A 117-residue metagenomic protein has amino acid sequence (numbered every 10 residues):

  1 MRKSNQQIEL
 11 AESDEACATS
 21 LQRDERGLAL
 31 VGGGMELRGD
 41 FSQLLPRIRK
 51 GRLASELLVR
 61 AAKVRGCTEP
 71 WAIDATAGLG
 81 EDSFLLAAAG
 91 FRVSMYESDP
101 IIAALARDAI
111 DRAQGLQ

Functional and structural regions predicted by a protein language model:
M1-W71, A88, A109-R112: S-adenosyl-L-methionine
A54, L79-D82, I102, A106: Amphipathic alpha-helical interface surfaces
C67-G78, S94: Conserved class I S-adenosyl-L-methionine
L79-F91: Conserved SAM-binding loop of SAM-dependent methyltransferases across substrates and taxa, primarily the Class I
Y96-Q117: S-adenosyl-L-methionine
